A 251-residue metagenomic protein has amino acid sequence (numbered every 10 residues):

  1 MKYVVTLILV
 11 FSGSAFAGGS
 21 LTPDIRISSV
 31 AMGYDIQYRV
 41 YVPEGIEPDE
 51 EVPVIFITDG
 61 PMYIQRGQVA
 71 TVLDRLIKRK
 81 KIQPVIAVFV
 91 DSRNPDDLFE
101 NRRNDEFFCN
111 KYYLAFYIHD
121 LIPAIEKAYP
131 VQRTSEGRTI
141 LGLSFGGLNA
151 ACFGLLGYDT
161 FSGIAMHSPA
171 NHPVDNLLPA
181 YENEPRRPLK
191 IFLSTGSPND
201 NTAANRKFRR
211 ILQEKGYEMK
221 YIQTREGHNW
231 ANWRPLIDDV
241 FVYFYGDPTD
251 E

Functional and structural regions predicted by a protein language model:
Y3-G13: Sec-dependent N-terminal signal peptides
G18-E251: Non-catalytic cap/lid and distal C-terminal segments of serine-dependent acyl enzymes
